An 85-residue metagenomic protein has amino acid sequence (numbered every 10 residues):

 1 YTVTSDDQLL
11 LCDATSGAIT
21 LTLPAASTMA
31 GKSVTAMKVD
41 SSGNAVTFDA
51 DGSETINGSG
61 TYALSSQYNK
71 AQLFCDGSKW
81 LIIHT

Functional and structural regions predicted by a protein language model:
Y1-G52, C75-T85: Exposed extracellular interaction/assembly regions and N-terminal maturation sites
D7, S65-K70: Solvent-exposed, conformationally flexible loop/turn segments
M37-S41, Y62-Q67: Short, surface-exposed, polar/charged, turn-prone segments marking secondary-structure boundaries
G52-L64: Terminal beta-strand-rich extracellular "head" domains that mediate receptor/glycan or other ligand binding
